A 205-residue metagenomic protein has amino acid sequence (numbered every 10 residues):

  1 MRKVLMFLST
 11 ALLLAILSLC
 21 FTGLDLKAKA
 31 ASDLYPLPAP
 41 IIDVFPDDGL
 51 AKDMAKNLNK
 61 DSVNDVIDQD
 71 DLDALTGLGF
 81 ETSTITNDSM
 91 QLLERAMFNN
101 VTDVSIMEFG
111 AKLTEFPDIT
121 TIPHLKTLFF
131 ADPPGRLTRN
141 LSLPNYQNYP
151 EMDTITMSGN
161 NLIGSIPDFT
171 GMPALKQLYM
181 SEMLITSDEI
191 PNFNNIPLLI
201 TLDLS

Functional and structural regions predicted by a protein language model:
R2-K3, L8, F21-E108, K112-D132 (+5 more regions): N-terminal capping/linker segments that flank leucine-rich repeat
L14-F21: Hydrophobic alpha-helical membrane-insertion segments, chiefly the h-region of N-terminal signal peptides
D132-P133, G159-N161, E182-L184, N195: Right-handed parallel beta-helix/beta-solenoid
T138-S142: Extracellular beta-strand/beta-solenoid scaffold signature
Q177-Y179, S187: Solenoidal tandem-repeat scaffolds enriched in leucines and small polar residues
Y179-E182, S205: Short, conserved structural micro-motifs that define repeat-unit consensus positions and nucleotide-binding loops
L198-S205: Short, intrinsically disordered, charge-balanced linker/junction segments flanking boundaries in proteins
